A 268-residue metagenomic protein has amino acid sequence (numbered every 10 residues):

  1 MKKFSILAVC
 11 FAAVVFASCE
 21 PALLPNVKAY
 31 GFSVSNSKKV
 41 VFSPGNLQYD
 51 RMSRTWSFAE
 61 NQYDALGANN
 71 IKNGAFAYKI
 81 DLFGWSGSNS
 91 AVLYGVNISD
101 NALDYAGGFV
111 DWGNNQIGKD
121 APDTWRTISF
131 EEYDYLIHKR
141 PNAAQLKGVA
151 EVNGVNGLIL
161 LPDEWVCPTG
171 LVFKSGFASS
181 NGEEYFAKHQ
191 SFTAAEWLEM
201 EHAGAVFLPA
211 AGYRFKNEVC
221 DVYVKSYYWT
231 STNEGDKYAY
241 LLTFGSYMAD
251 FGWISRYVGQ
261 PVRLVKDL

Functional and structural regions predicted by a protein language model:
M1-A8: Bacterial N-terminal signal peptides that target proteins for export
I6, A75, N217-C220: Alpha-helical interaction segments
F11-A12: Repetitive helical segments and hydrophobic/amphipathic motifs
V15-S18: C-terminal motif of bacterial Sec signal peptides marking the signal peptidase cleavage site
E20-A22: Bacterial signal peptide processing site
L24-Y30, N36, V40, P44-R51 (+2 more regions): C-terminal, surface-exposed recognition/capping segments
A29-F109, R126-T127, E131-I137: A short glycine-rich, aromatic-capped structural motif
F109-A121: A short acidic-Thr-Gly-centered motif at the start of a beta-strand
